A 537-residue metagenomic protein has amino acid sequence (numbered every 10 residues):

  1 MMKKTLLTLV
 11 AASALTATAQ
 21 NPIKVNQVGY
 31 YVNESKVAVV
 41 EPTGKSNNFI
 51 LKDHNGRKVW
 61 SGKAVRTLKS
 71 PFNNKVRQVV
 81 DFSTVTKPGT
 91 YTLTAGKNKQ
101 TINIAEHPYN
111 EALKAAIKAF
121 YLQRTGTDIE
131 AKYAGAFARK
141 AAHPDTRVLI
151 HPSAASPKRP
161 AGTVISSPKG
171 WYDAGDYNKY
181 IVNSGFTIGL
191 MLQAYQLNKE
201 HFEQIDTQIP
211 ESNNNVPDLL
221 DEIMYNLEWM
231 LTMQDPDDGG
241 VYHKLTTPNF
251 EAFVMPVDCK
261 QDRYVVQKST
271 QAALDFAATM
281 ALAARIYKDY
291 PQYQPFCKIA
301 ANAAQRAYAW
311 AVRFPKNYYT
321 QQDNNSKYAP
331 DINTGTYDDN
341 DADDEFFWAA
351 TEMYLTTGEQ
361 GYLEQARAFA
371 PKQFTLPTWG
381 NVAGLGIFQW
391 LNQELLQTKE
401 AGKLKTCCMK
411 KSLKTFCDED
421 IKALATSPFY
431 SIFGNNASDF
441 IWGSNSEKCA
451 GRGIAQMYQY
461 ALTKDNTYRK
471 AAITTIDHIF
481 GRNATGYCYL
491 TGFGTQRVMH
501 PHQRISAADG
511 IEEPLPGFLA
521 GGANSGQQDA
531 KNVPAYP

Functional and structural regions predicted by a protein language model:
M1-Q20: Bacterial Sec-dependent N-terminal signal peptides
Q20-V28: Short, compositionally biased P/S/T/A/G/V-rich stretches that sit at domain boundaries
Q27-G96, Q100, E106-P108, L122-G185 (+7 more regions): Aromatic (Trp/Tyr) and acidic
Q193-L220, Y225, D262-R263, L282-A300: Short coil/linker segments at helix-helix boundaries
P217-G240: Carboxylate/His-rich catalytic cores and anion/metal-binding grooves
Q234-H243, P315-D323, G358, K422-T426: Proline-centered turn/helix-capping motifs that create local helix->coil transitions or kinks
Q305-A309: Hydrophobic, small-residue-rich alpha-helical packing segments that form membrane-like cores
A370-L376: Solenoid-like repeat scaffolds
